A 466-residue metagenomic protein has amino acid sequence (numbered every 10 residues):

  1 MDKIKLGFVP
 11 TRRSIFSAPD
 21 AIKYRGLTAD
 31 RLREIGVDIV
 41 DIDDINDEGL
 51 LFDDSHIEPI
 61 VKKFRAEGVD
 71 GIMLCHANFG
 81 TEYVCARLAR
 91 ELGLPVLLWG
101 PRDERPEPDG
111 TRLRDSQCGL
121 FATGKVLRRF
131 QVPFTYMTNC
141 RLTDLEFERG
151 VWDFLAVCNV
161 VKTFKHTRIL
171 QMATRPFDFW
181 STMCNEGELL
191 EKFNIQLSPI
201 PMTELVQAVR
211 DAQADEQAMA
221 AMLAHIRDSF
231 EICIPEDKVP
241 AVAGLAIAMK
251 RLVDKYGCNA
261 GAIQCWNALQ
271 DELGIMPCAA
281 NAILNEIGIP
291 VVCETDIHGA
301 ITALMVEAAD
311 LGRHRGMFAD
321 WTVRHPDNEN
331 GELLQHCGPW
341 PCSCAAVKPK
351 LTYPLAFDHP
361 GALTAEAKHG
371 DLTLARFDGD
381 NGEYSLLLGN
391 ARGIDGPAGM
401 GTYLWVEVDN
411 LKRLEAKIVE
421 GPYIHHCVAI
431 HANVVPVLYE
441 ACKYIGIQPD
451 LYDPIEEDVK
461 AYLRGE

Functional and structural regions predicted by a protein language model:
M1-I35: N-terminal basic/disordered segments at the start of proteins
D2-L6, I39-V40, G100, E104-A221 (+1 more regions): Cap/lid and interdomain-hinge subdomains that line or gate substrate/regulatory clefts in soluble alpha/beta enzymes
V37-A66, Q207-E216: N-terminal beta-loop-helix "entrance" segment that forms/cooperates in small-molecule cofactor or anionic ligand
S55-V69, L88, I247-K255: Short, well-structured alpha-helical segments in soluble
N78-G93, Q270-A282: Short Gly/Thr/Asp-enriched flexible loops that form oxyanion-binding sites at enzyme active sites
P133, N285-G401: C-terminal catalytic subdomain
A221-M222, D228-A309: Long, internal scaffold/assembly segments composed of regular secondary structure
D358-E466: Extended hydrophobic packing segments that form well-structured cores
